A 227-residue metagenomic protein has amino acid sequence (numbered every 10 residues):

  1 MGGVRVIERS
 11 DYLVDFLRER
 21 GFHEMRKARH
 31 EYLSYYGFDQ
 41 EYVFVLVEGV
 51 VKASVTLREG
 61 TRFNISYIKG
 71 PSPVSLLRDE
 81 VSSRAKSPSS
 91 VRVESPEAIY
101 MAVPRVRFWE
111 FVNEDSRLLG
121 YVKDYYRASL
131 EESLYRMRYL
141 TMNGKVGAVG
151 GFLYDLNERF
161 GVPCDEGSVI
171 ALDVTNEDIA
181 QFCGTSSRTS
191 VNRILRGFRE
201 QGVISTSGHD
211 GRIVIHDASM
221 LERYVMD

Functional and structural regions predicted by a protein language model:
M1-Y32, P73-S82: Cyclic nucleotide-binding regulatory module and flanking cytosolic helices
R20, S66-Y125, E131: Cyclic-nucleotide recognition modules
A28, V47-E48, K69, S95: A cytosolic small-molecule/anion-sensing beta-strand core signal
E31-D39: Short phosphate-coordinating micro-motif centered on Lys-Gly-acidic
Y32, V50-V55, P73, A98-I99 (+1 more regions): Short beta-strand segments in beta-sandwich/barrel cores
E41-S54, E59, G70-S72: Glycine- and acidic-residue-biased ligand/ion/polar-headgroup-sensing regions
G120-C183: Polybasic "coupling" helices that flank or enter modular domains
R159-D227: Phosphate-/nucleic-acid-contacting segments
